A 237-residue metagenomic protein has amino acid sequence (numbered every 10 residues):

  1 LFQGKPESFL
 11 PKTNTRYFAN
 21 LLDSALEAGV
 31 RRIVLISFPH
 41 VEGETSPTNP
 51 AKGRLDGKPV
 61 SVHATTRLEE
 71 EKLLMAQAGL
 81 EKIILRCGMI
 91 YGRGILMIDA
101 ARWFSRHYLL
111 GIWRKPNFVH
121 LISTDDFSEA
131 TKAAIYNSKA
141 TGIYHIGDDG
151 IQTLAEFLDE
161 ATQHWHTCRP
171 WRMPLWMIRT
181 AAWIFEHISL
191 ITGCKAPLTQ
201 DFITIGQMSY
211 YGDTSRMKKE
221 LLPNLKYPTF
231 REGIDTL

Functional and structural regions predicted by a protein language model:
L1-R16, N20, S24, V41-E44: NAD(P)H-binding glycine-rich loop region in Rossmannoid oxidoreductase-like domains and their noncatalytic homologs
K12, S46-Y91, G111-W113: Catalytic helix-loop patch of NAD(P)-dependent Rossmann-fold dehydrogenases
T13-R16, V119-D125, Q152, G212 (+1 more regions): Residue-level signal for the nucleotide or nucleotide-sugar donor/cofactor binding architecture
Y17-N20, R32, E69-E70, S123-D126: Conserved cofactor-binding/catalytic machinery of classical short-chain dehydrogenase/reductase
E27-R32, G79-L80: A short helix->loop->beta-strand "cap" motif at the edges of active sites that frequently abuts
I33-P39, L85-C87: SDR active-site strand-loop-helix element
L80-T124, A161: NAD(P)-dependent short-chain dehydrogenase/reductase
A130-P197, T214, F230, I234-L237: Mid/C-terminal beta-alpha module of Rossmann-like enzyme folds, strongest in SDR-family dehydrogenases/epimerases
